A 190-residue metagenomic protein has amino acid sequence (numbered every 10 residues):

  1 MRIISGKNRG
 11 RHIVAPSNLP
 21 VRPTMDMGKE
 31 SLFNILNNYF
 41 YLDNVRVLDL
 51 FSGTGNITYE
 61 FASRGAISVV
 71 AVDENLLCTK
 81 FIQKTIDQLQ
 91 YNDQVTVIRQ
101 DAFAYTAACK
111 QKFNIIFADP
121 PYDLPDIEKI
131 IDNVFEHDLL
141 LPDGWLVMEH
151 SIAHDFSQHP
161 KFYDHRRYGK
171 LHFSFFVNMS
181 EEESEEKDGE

Functional and structural regions predicted by a protein language model:
M1-E190: Class I S-adenosyl-L-methionine-dependent methyltransferase catalytic core
